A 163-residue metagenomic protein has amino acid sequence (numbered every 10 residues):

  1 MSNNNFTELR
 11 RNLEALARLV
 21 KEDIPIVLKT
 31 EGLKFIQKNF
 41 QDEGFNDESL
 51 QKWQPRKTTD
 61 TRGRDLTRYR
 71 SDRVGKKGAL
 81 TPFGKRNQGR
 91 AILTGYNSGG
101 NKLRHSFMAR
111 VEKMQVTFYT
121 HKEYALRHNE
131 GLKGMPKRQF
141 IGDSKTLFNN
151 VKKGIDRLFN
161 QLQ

Functional and structural regions predicted by a protein language model:
M1-Q163: Short, Lys/Arg-rich flexible segments
